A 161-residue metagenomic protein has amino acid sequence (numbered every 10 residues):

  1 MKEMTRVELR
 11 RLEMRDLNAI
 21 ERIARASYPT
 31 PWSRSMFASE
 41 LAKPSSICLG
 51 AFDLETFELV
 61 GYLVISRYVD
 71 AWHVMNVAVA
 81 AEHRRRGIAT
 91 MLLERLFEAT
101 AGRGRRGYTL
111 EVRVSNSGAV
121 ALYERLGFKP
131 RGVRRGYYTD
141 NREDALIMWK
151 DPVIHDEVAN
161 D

Functional and structural regions predicted by a protein language model:
K2-E3, R11-R86, L93-R103, D151-D161: Acetyl-CoA-dependent GNAT
A80, R84, E111-S115, D140: Residue-level recognition of the GNAT/N-acetyltransferase active site
L93, N116-A119, G136-N141: Short glycine/proline-centered loop/turn elements that form peptide/ligand docking sites
T100-E111, R134: Conserved GNAT acetyl-CoA-binding A-motif
E111, K129-I147: Conserved catalytic-core motifs of GNAT/GCN5-like acyltransferases
